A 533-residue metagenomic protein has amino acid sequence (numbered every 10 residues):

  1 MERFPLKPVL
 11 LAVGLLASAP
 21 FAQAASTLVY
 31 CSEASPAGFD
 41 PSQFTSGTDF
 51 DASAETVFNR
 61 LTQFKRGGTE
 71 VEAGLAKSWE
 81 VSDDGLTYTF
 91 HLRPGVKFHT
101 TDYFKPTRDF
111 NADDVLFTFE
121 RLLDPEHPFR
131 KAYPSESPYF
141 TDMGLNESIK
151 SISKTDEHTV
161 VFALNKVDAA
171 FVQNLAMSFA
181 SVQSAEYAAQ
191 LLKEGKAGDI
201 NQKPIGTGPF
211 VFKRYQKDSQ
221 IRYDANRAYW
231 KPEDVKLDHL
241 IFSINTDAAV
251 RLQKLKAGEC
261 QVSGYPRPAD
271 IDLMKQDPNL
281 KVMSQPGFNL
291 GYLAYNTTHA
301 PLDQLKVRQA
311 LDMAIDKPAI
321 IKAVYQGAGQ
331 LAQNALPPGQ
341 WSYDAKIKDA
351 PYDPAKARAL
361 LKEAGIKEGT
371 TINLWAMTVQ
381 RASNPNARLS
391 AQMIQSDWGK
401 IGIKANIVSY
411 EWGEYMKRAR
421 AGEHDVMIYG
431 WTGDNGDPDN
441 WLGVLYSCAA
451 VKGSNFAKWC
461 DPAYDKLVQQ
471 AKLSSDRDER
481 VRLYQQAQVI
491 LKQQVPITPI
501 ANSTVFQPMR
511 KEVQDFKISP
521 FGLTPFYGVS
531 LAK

Functional and structural regions predicted by a protein language model:
S26-S32, A52, A169, Q216-Q220 (+5 more regions): Detector for C-terminal structural segments
C31-D84, E120, H127, I205-T207: N-terminal lobe/hinge region of extracytoplasmic solute-binding protein
S35-A52, L75, D102-P106, A169-S181 (+3 more regions): A structural "hinge/loop" feature
K65, D224-A228, G287-A310, A314: A bilobed periplasmic-binding-protein/Venus flytrap-type ligand-binding module shared by bacterial periplasmic
K77-F129, V161, P301: Aromatic- and charge-enriched surface segment that lines or borders ligand/interaction sites
H91, L123-A188: Surface-exposed binding/hinge segments that line and control ligand-binding clefts or catalytic entry sites
G195-N201, R227-L273, A391, K404: Ligand-site clamp/hinge motif
F210, N296, L302, L331-A364 (+1 more regions): Structural transition elements
